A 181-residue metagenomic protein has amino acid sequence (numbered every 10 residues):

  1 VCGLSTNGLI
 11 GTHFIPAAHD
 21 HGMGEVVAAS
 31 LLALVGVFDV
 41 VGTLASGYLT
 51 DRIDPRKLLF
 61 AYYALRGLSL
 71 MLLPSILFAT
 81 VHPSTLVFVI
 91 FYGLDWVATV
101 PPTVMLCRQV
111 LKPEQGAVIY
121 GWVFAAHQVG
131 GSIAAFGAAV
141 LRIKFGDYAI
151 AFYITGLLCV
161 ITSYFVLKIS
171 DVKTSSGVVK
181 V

Functional and structural regions predicted by a protein language model:
V1, S84-A98: Hydrophobic core of transmembrane alpha-helices in multi-pass small-molecule transporters, especially MFS/SLC-type
V1-S46, A134: Extracytoplasmic gate region of multi-pass secondary transporters
T43-P55, R142-I143: Helix-to-loop junctions at the C-terminal end of transmembrane segments in multipass secondary transporters
R52-A64: Cytoplasmic membrane-interface "Motif A"-like loop-to-helix N-cap segments of 12-TM Major Facilitator Superfamily
L65-A79: C-terminal ends and interior cores of transmembrane alpha-helices in multi-pass membrane transporters/permeases
A98-L111: Intracellular juxtamembrane helix-capping segments at the cytosolic ends of symmetry-related transmembrane helices
V110-F145: A late C-terminal transmembrane helix in Major Facilitator Superfamily
V140-L157: A membrane-interface helix-boundary motif in multi-pass transporters
